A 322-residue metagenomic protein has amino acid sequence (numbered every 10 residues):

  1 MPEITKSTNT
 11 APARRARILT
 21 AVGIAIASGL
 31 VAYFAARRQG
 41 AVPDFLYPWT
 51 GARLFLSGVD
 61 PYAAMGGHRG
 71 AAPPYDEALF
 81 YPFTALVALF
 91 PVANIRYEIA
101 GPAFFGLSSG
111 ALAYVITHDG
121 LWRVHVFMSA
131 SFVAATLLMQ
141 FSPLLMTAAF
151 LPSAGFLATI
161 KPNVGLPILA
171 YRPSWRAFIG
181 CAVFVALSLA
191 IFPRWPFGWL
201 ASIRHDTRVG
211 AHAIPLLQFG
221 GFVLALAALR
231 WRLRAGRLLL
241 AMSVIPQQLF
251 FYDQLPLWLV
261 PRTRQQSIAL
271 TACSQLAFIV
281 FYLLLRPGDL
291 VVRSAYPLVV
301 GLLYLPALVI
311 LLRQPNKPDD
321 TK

Functional and structural regions predicted by a protein language model:
P2-A154, Y171-K322: Primarily membrane-embedded glycan-assembly and transfer machineries that use lipid-linked glycans
A154-Y171: Active-site beta-strand/loop microenvironment that shapes enzyme catalytic pockets
